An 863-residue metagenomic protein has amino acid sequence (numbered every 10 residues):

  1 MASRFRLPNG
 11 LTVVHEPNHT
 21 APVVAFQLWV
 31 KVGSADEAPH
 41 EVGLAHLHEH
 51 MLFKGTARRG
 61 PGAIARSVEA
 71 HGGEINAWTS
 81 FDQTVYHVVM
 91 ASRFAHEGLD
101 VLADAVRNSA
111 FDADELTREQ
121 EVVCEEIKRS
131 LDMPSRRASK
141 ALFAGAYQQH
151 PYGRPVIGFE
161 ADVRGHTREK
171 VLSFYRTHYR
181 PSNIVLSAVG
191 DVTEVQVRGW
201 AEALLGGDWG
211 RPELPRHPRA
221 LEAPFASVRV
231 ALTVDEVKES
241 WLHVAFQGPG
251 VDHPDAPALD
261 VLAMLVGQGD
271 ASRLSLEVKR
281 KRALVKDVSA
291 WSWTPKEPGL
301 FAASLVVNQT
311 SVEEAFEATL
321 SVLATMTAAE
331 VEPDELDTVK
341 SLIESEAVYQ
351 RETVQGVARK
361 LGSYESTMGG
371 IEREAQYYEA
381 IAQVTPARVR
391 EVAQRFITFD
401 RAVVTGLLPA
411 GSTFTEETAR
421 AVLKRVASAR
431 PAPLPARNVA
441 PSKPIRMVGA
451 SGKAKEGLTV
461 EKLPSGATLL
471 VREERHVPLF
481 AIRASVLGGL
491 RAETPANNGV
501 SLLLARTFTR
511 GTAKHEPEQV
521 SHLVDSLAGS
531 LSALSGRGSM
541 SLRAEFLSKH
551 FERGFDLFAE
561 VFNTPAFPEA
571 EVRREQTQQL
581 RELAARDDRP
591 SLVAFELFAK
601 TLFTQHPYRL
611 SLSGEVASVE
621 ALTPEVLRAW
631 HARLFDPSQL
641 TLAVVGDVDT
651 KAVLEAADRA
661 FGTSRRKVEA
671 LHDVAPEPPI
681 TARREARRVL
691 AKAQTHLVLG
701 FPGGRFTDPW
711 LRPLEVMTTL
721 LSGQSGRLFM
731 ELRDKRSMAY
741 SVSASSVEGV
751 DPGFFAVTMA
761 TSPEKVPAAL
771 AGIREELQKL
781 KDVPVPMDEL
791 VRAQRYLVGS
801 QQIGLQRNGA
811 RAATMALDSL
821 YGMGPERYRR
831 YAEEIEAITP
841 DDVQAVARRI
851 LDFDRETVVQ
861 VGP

Functional and structural regions predicted by a protein language model:
M1-H15, T193-T233, A375-S485, D649-R688 (+1 more regions): Proteolytic maturation boundary segments
V14-E16, A21-L47, P61-A105, R136-A161 (+14 more regions): M16 family metallopeptidases and their MPP-like homologs
E125-E126, S130, A220-T233, S341-Q350 (+4 more regions): Short, conserved secondary-structure transition motifs
K140, R168-L204, R401-A402, S591 (+3 more regions): Non-catalytic, conformational "gating/processing" segments within enzyme and secreted inhibitor domains
D270-A271, L721-S725: Short Ser/Thr-interspersed hydrophobic loop/turn segments at strand-loop and sheet-helix junctions that line or gate
